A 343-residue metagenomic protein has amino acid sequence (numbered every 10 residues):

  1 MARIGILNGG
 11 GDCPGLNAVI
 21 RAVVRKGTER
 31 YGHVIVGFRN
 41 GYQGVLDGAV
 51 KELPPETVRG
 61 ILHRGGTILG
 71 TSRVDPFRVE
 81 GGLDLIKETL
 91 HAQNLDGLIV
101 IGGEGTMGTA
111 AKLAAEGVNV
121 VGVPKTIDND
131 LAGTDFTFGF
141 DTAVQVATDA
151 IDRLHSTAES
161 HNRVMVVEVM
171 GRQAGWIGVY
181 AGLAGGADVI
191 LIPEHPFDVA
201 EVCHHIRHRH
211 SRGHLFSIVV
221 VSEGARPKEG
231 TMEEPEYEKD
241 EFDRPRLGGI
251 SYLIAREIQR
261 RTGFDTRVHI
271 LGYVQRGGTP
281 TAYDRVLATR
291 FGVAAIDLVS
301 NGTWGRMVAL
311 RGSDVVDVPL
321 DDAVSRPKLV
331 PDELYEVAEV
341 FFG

Functional and structural regions predicted by a protein language model:
M1-L46: N-terminal phosphate-binding or glycine-rich loops at protein starts, especially the Walker A/P-loop of NTPases
R3-G10, T67-S72, G97-V100, M165-E168 (+1 more regions): Short glycine-rich or small-residue beta-strand-to-loop segments that form or flank ligand, phosphate, metal/Fe-S
D12-V23, V45-L46, E80-D84, L98-A111 (+6 more regions): Short glycine/serine/threonine-rich phosphate/pyrophosphate-binding segments that cradle anionic phosphate groups
G32-I35, A114-V144, L191-H195: Short, acidic/small-residue loops that bind anionic groups at enzyme active sites
V45-V100, G105-T106, F138-A150, G343: Glycine-rich oxoanion-binding loops at beta->alpha junctions
V100-G102, G108, K112, F140-A158 (+1 more regions): Accessory alpha-helical/coil subdomains and C-terminal extensions that flank or cap enzyme catalytic cores
L247, L253, S300, R306-G343: Phosphate-binding loop/pocket of nucleotide- and phosphate-handling active sites
